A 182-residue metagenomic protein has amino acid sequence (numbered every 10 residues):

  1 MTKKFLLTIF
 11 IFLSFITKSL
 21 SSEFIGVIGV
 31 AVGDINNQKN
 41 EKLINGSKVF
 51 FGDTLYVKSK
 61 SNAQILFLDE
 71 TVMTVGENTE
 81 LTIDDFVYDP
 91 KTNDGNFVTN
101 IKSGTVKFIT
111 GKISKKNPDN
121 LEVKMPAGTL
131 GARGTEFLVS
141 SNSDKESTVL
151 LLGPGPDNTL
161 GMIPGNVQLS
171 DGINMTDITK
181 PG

Functional and structural regions predicted by a protein language model:
M1-T2: N-terminal secretory signal peptides that target proteins for export/translocation
F5-S14: Sec-dependent N-terminal signal peptides
T17-S21: Sec/Tat signal peptide C-region and signal peptidase I cleavage site
S22-T54, K58, F67-G182: Flexible, surface-exposed loop/linker segments and immediately adjacent secondary-structure boundaries
K60-N62: N-terminal Sec/ER secretory leader and immediately downstream segment of secreted/extracellular precursors
